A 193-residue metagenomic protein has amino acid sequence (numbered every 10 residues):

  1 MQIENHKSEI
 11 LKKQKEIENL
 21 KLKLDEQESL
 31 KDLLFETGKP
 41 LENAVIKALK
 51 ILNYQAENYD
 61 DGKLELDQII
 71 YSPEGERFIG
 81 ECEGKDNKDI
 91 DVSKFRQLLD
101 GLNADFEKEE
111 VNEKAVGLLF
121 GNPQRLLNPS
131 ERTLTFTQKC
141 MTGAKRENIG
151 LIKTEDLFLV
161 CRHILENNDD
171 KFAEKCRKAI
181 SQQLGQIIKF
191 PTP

Functional and structural regions predicted by a protein language model:
M1-F35: Interdomain/boundary linker segments immediately adjacent to catalytic/signaling cores
L24-P193: Catalytic core segments in nucleotide and nucleic-acid processing enzymes
